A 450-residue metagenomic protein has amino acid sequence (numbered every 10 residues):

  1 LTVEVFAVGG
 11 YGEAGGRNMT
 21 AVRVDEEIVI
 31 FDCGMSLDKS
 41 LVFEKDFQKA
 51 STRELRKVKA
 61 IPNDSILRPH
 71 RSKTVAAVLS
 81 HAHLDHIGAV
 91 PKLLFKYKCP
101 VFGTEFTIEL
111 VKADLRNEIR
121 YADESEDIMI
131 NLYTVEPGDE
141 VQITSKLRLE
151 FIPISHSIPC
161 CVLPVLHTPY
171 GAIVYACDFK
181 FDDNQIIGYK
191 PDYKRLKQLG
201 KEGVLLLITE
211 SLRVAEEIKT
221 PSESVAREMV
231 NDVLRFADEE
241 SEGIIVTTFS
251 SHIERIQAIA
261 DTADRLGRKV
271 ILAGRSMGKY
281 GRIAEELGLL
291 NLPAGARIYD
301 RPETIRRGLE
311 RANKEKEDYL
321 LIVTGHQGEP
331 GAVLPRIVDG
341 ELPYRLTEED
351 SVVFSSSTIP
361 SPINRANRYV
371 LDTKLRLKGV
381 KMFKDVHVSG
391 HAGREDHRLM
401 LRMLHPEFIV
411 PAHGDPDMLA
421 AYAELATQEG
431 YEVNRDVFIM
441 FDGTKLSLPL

Functional and structural regions predicted by a protein language model:
T2-A76, D85-R265, K269-R275, K279-T304: His/Asp/Glu-rich metal-coordinating catalytic cores of metallo-dependent phosphodiesterases/hydrolases acting on
G15-N18, V141, F438-L450: Binuclear metal-dependent phosphoesterase catalytic core
L93-Y97, G200-E202, L342-E349, R402-L404 (+1 more regions): Short, conserved loop/helix-junction motifs that constitute active-site signature segments in enzyme catalytic cores
N117-Y121, D372-K381: Short helix-loop-beta junction
V204-L205, H397-G414: Proline-aspartate-enriched helix->loop->beta-strand connector
I218-S355, P360, R365, Y369-L371 (+6 more regions): Hard-cation-handling environments
D385-A392: Short beta->alpha junction loops
